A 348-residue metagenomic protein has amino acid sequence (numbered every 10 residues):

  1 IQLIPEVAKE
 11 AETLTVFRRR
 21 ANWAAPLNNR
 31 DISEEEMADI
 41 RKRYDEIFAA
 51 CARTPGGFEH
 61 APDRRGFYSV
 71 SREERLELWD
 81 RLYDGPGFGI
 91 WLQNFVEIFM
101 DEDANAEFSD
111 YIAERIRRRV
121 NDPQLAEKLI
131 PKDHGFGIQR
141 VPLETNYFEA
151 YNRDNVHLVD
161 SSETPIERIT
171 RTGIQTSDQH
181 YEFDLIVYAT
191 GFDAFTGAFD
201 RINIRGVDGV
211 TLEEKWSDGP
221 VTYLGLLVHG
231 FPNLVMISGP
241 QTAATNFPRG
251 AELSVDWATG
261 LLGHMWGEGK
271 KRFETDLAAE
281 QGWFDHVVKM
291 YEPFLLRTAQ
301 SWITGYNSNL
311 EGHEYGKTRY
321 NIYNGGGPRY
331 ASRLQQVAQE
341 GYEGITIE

Functional and structural regions predicted by a protein language model:
L3-V7: Aromatic pocket-lining residues of Rossmann-like dinucleotide-binding sites
A11-E348: N-terminal FAD-binding dinucleotide-binding subdomain shared by FAD-dependent oxidases/monooxygenases
